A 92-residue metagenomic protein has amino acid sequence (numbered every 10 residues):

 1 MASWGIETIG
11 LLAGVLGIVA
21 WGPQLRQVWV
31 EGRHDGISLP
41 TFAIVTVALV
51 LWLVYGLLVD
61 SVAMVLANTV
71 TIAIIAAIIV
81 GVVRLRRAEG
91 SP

Functional and structural regions predicted by a protein language model:
M1-P92: Alpha-helical membrane-protein topology signature
